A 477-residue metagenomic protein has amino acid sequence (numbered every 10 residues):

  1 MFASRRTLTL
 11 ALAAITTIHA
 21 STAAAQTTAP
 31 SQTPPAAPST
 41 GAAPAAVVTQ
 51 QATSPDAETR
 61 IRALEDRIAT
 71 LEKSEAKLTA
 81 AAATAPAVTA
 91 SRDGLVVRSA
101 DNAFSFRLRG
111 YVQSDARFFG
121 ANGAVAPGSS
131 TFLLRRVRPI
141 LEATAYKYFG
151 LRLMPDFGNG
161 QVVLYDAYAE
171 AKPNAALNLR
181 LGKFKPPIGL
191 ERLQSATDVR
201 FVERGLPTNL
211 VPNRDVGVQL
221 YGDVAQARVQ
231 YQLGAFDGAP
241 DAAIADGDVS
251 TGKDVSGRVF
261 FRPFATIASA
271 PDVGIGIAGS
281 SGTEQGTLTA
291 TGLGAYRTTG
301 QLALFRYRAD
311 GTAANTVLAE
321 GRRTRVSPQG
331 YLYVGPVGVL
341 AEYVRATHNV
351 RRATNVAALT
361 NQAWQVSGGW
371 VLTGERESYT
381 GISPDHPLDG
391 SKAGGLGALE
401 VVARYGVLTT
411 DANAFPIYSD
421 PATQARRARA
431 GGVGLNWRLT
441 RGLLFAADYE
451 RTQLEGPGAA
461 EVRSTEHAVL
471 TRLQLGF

Functional and structural regions predicted by a protein language model:
F2, A23-Q113, R376-D389, Y418-D420 (+1 more regions): N-terminal periplasmic/intermembrane-space "pro-region" immediately following the signal or transit peptide
F2, V125, E170, P271 (+2 more regions): Outer-membrane beta-barrel pore domains
S4-A24: Gram-negative bacterial Sec-dependent N-terminal signal peptides
R6-T7, A20, I61, F184 (+3 more regions): Hydrophobic alpha-helical segments, especially transmembrane helices and their immediate juxtamembrane helical caps
A25, F261-A265, T452, A460: C-terminal intrinsically disordered extensions
T33-A46, D66, K73, L177 (+5 more regions): Glycine/serine-rich loop-strand microenvironments at binding/catalytic pocket rims
V88-T89, P212, G321-R322: A short catalytic or substrate-binding loop motif that flags glycine-/basic-rich loops and adjacent residues that bind
D93-Q285, T360-A393, A398-P416: Outer membrane beta-barrel
